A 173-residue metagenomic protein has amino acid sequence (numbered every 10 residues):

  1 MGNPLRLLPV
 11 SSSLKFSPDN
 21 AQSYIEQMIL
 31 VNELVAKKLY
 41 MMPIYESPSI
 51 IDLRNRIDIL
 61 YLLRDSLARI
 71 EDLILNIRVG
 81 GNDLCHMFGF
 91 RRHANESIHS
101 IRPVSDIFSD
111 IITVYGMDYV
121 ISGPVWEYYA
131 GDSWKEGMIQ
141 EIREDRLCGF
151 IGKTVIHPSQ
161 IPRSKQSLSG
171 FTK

Functional and structural regions predicted by a protein language model:
M1-K173: Expand to "…catalyze enediolate/carbanion chemistry for C-C bond making/breaking, isomerization, decarboxylation
